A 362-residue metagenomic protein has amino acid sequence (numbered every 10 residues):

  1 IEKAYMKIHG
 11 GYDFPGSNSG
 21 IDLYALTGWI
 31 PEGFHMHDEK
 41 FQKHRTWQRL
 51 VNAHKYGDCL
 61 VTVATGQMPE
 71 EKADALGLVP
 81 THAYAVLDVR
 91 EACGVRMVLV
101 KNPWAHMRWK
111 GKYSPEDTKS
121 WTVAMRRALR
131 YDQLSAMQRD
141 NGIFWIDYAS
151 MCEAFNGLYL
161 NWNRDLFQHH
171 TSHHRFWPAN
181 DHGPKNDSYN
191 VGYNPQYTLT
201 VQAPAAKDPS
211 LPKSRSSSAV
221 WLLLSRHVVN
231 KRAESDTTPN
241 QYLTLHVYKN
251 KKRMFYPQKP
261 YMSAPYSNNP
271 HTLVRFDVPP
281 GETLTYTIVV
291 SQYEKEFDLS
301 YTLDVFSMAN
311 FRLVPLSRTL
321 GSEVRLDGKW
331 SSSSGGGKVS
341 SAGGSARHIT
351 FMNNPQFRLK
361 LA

Functional and structural regions predicted by a protein language model:
I1-A362: Accessory/interaction modules and long regulatory regions
